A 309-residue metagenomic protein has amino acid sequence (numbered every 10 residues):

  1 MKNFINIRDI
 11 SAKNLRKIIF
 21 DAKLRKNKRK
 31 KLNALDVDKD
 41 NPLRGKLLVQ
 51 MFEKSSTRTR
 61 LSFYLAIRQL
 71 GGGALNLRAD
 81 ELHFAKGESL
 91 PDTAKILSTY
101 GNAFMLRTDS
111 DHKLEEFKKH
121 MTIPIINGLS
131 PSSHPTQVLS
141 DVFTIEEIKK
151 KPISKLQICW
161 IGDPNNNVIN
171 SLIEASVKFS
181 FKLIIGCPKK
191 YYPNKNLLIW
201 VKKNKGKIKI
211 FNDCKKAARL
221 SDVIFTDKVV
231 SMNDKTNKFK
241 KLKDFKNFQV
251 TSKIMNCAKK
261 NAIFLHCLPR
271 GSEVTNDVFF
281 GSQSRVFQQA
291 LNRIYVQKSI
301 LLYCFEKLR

Functional and structural regions predicted by a protein language model:
M1-L61, L65: Positively charged, low-complexity intrinsically disordered leader regions
K30-L32, K95, N102-A175, H266: Anion-binding alpha/beta catalytic cores of soluble intermediary-metabolism enzymes, centered on
L47-Y100: Active-site cofactor/substrate anionic-group-binding motifs, chiefly glycine- and Lys/Arg-rich phosphate-binding loops
E53-L65, E147-T226: Glycine-rich phosphate/diphosphate-binding loop of Rossmann-like nucleotide-binding domains
L70, Y100, H120-T122, F179 (+3 more regions): Short, structured coil segments at secondary-structure junctions
K202-V278, Q283-S284: Rossmann-like adenosine-cofactor binding region
F280-R309: C-terminal helix-to-coil terminal segments
